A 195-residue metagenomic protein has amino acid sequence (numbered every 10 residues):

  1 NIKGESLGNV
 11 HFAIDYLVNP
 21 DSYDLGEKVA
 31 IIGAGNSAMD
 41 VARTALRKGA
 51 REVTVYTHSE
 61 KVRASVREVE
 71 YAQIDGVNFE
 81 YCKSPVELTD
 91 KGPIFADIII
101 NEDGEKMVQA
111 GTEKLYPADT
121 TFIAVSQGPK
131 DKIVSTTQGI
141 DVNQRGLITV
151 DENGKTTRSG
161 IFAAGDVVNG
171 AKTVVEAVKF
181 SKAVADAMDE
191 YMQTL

Functional and structural regions predicted by a protein language model:
E5-G26, D103-A110, K114-A171: FAD-site-proximal beta/loop scaffold in flavoenzymes
H11, N78-E80, I94, F162: General small-molecule cofactor/ligand-binding pocket signal
D24-A50: Rossmann-like NAD(P)H-binding beta-loop-alpha module
A34, T57-E60, D166: Cofactor-binding loop segments of dinucleotide-utilizing enzymes, especially the Rossmann-like FAD- and NAD(P)+-binding
V41, A164-L195: A conserved FAD-binding loop/helix module that cradles the flavin
A42-V86, L195: Rossmann-like dinucleotide-binding cores of NAD(P)H-dependent redox enzymes
C82-G92, D97-I99: A conserved short coil-to-beta-strand element within the FAD-binding core of flavoproteins
